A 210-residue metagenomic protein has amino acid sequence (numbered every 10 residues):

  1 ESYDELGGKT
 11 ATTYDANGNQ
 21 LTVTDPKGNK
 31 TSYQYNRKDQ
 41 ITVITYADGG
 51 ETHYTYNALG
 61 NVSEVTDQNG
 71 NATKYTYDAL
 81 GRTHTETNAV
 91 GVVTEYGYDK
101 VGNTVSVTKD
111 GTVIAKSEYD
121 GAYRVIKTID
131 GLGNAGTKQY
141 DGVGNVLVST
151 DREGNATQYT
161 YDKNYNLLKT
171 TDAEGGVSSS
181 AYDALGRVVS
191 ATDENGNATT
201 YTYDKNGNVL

Functional and structural regions predicted by a protein language model:
E1-D4, G8-D25, N29-Y46, G50-N88 (+4 more regions): Beta-strand elements of repeat-based all-beta scaffolds
